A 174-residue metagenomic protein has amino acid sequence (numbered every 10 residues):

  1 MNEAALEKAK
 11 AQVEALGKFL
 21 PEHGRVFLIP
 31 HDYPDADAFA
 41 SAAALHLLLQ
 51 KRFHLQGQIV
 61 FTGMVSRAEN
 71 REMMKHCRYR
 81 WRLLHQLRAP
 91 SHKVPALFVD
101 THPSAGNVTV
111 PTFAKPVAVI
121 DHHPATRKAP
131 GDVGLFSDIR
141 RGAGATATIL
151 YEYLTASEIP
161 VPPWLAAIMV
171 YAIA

Functional and structural regions predicted by a protein language model:
M1-A174: Replace "Mg2+/Mn2+-dependent" with "divalent metal-dependent
